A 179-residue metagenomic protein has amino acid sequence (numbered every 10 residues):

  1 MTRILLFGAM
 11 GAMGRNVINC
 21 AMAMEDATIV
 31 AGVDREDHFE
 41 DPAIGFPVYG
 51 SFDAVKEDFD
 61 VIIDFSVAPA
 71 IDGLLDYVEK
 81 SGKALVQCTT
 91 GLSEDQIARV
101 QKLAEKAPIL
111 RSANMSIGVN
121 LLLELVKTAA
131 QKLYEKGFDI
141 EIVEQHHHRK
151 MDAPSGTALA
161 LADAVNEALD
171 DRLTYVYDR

Functional and structural regions predicted by a protein language model:
M1-L5: Extreme N-terminal starter segment of soluble prokaryotic enzymes
F7-D53, Y134-R179: C-terminal substrate-binding/catalytic lobe of Rossmann-fold NAD(P)-dependent oxidoreductases
I29, V48, L85-V86, P108-R111: Hydrophobic beta-strand scaffold residues
F59: An anion/phosphate-binding loop that grips the pyrophosphate of nucleotide cofactors and donors
I62-I63: N-terminal Rossmann-like NAD(P) cofactor-binding module of classical short-chain dehydrogenase/reductase
S66-V67, T90: Short glycine-/small-residue-rich Rossmann-like dinucleotide-binding loops
D76, K80, T89-L110, N120-T128: Rossmann-fold NAD(P)-binding glycine/threonine-rich loop
